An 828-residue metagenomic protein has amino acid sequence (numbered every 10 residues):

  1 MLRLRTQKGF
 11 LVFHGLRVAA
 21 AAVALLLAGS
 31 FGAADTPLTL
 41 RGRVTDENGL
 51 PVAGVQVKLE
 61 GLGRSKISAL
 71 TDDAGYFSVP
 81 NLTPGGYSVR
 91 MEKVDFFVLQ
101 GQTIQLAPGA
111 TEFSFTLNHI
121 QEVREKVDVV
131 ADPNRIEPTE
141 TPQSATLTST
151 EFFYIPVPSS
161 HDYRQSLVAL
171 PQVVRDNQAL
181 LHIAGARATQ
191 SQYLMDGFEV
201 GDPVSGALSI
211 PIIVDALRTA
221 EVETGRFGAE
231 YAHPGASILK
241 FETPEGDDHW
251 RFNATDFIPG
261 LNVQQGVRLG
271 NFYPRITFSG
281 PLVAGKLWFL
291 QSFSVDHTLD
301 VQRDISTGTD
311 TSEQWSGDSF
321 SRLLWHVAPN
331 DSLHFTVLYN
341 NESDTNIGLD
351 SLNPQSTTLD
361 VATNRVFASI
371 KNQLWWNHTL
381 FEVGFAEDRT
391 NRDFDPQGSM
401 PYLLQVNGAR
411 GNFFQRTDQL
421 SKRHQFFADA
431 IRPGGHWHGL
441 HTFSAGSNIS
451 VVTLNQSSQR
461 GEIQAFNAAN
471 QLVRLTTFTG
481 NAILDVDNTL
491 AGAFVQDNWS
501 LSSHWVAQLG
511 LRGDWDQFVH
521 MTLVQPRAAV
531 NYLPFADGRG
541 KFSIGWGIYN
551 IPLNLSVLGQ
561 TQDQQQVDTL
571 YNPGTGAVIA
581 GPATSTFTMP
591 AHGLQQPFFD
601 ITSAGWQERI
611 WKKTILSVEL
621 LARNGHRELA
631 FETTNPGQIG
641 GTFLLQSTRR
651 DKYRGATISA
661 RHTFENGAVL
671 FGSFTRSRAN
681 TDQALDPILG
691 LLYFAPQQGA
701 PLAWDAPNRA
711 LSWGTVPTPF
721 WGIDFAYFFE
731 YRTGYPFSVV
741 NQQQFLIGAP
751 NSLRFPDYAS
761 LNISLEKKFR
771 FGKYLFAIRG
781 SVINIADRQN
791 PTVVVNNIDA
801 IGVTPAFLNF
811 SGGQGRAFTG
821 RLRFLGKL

Functional and structural regions predicted by a protein language model:
F31-A145, G201: Periplasm-facing N-terminal accessory domains of Gram-negative outer-membrane beta-barrel systems
D95-T116, E125-E245, T255-V267, N271-G280 (+2 more regions): Periplasmic N-terminal accessory/gating domains of Gram-negative outer-membrane beta-barrel systems
A131, F252-I258, Q291-H297, F335-Y339 (+9 more regions): Transmembrane beta-barrel strands of outer-membrane/channel proteins
R268-D344, D360-E382, P526, S673: Transmembrane beta-barrel wall of Gram-negative outer-membrane proteins
P329, H334-F494, N635-T657: Replace "related TpsB outer-membrane translocases also match" with "some related outer-membrane beta-barrels such as
S500, S617-V739: Gram-negative outer-membrane beta-barrel transporters
A529-L644, Y653, P756: Solvent-exposed loop/turn elements at secondary-structure boundaries
K613, P719-Q743, E766-L828: C-terminal beta-signal and adjacent terminal beta-strands/loops of Gram-negative outer-membrane beta-barrel proteins
